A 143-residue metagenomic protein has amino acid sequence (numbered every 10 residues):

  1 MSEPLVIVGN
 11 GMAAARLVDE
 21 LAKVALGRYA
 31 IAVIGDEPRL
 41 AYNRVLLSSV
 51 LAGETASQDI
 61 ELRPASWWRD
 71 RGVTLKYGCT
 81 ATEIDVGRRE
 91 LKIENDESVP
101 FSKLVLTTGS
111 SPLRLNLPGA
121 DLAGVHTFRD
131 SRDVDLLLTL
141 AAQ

Functional and structural regions predicted by a protein language model:
M1-T74: Beta1-alpha1 glycine-rich phosphate/pyrophosphate-binding loop at the start of Rossmann-like nucleotide-binding domains
M1-V6, L62-Q143: FAD-binding core/adjacent interface of flavoenzyme oxidoreductases
